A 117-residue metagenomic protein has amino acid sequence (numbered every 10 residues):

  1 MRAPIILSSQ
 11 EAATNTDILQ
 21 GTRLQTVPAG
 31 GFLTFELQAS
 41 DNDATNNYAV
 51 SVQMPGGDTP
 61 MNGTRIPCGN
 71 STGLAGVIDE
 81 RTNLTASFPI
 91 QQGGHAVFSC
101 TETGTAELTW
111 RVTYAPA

Functional and structural regions predicted by a protein language model:
M1-P28, G69, P116: Terminal (often C-terminal
A3, E11, L24-T26, F35 (+5 more regions): Positively charged, low-complexity intrinsically disordered regions
I6-L7, A49, V97: Intrinsically disordered, low-complexity segments
S9, N15, T34, A39 (+2 more regions): Intrinsically disordered, low-complexity regulatory regions of eukaryotic regulatory proteins
E11-A13, G31, D41-D43, G56-D58 (+2 more regions): Residues that cap or initiate secondary-structure elements
I18-G56, T109-T113: Beta-rich globular "head" domains
L33, S87-G104: Noncatalytic modules at the cell exterior or secretory-pathway interfaces, chiefly beta-strand-rich lectin/adhesion
S40-P89: Terminal beta-strand-rich extracellular "head" domains that mediate receptor/glycan or other ligand binding
